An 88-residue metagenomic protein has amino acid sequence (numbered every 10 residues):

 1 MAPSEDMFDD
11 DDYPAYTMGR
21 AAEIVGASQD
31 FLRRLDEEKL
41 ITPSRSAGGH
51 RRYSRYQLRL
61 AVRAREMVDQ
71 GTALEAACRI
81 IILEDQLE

Functional and structural regions predicted by a protein language model:
M1-E23, E37-E38, T42-P43, A47 (+1 more regions): Arg/Lys-rich, alpha-helical DNA-contact motif
D30: Key DNA-contact positions within bacterial/archaeal DNA-binding proteins
